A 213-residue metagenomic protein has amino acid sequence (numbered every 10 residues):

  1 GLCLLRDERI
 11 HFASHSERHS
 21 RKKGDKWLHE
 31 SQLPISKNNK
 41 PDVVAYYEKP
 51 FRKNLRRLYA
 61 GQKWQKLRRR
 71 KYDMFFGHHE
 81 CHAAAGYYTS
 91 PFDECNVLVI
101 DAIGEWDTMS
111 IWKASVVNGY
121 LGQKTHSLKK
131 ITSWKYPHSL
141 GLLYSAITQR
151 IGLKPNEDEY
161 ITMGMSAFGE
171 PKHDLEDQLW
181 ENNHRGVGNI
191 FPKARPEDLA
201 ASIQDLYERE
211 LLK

Functional and structural regions predicted by a protein language model:
G1-K213: Short acidic/glycine-rich loops and adjacent helix/strand connectors that line catalytic pockets where negatively
